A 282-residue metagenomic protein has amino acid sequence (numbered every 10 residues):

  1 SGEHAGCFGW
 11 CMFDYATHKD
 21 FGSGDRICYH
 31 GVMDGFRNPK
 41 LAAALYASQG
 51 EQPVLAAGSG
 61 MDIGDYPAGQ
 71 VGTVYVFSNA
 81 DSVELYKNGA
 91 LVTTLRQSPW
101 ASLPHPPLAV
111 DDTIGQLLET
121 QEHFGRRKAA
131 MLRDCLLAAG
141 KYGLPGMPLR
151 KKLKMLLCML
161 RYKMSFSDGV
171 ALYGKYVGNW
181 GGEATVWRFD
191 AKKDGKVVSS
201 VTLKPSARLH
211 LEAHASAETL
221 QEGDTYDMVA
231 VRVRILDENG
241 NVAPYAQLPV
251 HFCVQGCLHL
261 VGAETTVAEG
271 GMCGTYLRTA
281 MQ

Functional and structural regions predicted by a protein language model:
S1-A171, G195: Extended substrate-binding grooves/exosites of carbohydrate-active enzymes
H30, A90-T94, Q247-C257, A263: Short, well-ordered beta-strand segments
I63-G69, T219-V229: Short, solvent-exposed loop/linker segments at the N-terminal edge of repeated beta-sheet extracellular domains
V74-S78, D227-P244, Q282: Beta-strand-rich structural segments
T94, K196-L211: Edge beta-strands of extracellular beta-sandwich domains
L103-D112, G256-T275: Low-complexity "stalk/linker" and mucin-like segments enriched in Ser/Thr/Pro/Ala/Gly
E119-A130, G178-G195, V233, Q282: Short, aromatic- and glycine-rich surface loops/edge beta-strands on solvent-exposed regions
K204-D224: Low-complexity, acidic Ser/Thr/Pro/Gly-rich terminal tails and inter-domain linkers that flank the onset of structured
